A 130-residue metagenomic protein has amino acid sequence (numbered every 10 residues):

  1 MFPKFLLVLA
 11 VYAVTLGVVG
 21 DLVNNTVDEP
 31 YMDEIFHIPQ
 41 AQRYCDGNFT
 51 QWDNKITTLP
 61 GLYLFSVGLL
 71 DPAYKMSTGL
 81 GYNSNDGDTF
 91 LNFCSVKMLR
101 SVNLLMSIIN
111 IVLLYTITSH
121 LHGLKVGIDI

Functional and structural regions predicted by a protein language model:
M1-D21, S119: Start-transfer (signal-anchor) and selected internal transmembrane alpha helices of multi-pass inner/ER membrane
M1-F2, L6, P60, K97 (+1 more regions): Hydrophobic, aromatic-rich alpha-helical transmembrane segments and their membrane-interface anchor motifs
G17-D21, N25, D71, V112 (+1 more regions): Short hydrophobic alpha-helical membrane-anchoring segments
V19, N25-Q40, F49-L69, M76-S77: Extracytoplasmic catalytic/substrate-binding loops of multi-pass membrane glycan-assembly enzymes
D46-D53, F65-V102, H122: Juxtamembrane segments of multi-pass membrane glycosylation machinery that transfer sugars from lipid-linked donors
K97-G123: Transmembrane-helix motifs of polytopic, lipid-linked glycan transferases
I128-I130: Short helix- or helix-capping micro-motifs that position conserved polar/aromatic residues at function-defining sites
